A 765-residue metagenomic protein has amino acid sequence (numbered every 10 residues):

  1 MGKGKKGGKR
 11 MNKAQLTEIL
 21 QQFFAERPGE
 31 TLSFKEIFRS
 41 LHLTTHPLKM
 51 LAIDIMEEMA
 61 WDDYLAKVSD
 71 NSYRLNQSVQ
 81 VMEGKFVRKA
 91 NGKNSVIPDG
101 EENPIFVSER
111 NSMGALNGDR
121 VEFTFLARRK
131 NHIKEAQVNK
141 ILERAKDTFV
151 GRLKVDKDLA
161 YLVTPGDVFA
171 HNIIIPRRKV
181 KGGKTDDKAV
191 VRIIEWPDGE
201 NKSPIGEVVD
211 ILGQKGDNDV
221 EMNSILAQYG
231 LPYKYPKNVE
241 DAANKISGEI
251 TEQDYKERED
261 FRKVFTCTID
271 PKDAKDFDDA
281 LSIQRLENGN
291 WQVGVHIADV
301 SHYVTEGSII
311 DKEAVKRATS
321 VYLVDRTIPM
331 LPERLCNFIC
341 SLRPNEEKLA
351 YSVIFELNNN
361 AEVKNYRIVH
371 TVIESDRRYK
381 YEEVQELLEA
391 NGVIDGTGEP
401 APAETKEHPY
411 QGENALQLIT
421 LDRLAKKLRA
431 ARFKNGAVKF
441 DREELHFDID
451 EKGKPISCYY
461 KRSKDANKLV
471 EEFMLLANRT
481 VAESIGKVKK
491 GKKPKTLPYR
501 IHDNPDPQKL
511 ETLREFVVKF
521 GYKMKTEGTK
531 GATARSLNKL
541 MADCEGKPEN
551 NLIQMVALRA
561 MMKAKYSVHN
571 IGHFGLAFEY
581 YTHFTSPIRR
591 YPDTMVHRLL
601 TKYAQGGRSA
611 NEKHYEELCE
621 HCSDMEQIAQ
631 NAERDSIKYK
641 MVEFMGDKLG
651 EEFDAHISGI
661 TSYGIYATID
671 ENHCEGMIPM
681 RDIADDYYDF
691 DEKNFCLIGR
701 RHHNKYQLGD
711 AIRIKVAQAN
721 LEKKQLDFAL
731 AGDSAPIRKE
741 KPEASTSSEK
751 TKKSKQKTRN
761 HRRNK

Functional and structural regions predicted by a protein language model:
M1-A14, Y687-C696, A731-K765: Acidic, low-complexity intrinsically disordered tails
G2-G294, S301-E347, R378, Q385-E386 (+3 more regions): Charge-lined substrate channels and their catalytic hotspots, especially those that engage the 3′ end of RNA
R39, V190, E195-P197, Q214 (+5 more regions): Electropositive polyanion-binding surfaces
Y64, R120, K188, E362 (+2 more regions): Residue-level marker of beta-strand positions
N103-S108, F169-I175, H673-F690, R738-E740: A short macromolecule-binding patch
D119, P679-E722, L726, R738-S754: Intrinsically disordered, low-complexity linker and terminal regions at domain boundaries
L126, I194, S658, A717-A719: Short, surface-exposed secondary-structure boundary micro-motifs
G151, N201, A717-A731: Internal insertion modules embedded within essential enzymes
